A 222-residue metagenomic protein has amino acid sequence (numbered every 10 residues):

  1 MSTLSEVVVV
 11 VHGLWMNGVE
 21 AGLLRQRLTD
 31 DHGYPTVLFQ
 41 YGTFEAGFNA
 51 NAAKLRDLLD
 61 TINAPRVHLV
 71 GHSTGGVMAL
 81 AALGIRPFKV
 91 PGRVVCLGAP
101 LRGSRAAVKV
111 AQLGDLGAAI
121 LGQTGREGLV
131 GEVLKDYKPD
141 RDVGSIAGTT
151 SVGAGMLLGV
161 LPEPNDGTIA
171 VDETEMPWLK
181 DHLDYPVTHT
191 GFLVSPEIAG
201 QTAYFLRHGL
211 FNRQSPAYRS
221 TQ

Functional and structural regions predicted by a protein language model:
S2-V7: Proline/glycine-enriched tight loop/beta-turn segments at coil->beta junctions that connect or precede beta-strands
V8-L14, G18-V19, L23, L28-D30 (+3 more regions): Serine-dependent carboxylesterase/thioesterase catalytic core of lipase-like alpha/beta-hydrolase/SGNH enzymes
M16, P139-Q222: C-terminal catalytic-base region of ester-bond hydrolases, centering on the histidine of the charge-relay
